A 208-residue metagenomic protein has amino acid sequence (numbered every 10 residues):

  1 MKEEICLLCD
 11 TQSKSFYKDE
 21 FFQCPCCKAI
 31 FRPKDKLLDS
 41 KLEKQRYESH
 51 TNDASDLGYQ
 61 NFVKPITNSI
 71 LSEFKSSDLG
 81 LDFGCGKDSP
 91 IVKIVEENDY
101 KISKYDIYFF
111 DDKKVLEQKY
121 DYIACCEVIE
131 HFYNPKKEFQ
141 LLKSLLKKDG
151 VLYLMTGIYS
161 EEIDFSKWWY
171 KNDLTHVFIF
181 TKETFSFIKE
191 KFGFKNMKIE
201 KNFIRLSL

Functional and structural regions predicted by a protein language model:
M1-Y122, C126, F139, N172-T175 (+3 more regions): Conserved N-terminal segment of class I S-adenosyl-L-methionine
K75, Y133, K147: Short conserved AdoMet
D99-Y100, G150, F194: Short phosphate-binding/catalytic loops that engage adenosine nucleotides
E127, H131: A short His-aromatic
F132-L142, T156: A short, conserved alpha-helix within the catalytic core of class I
D149-G157: Conserved beta-strand signature within the Rossmann-like core of class I S-adenosyl-L-methionine
T156-F178, E183-T184, I188: Short, glycine-/aromatic-enriched active-site segment of Class I SAM-dependent methyltransferases
